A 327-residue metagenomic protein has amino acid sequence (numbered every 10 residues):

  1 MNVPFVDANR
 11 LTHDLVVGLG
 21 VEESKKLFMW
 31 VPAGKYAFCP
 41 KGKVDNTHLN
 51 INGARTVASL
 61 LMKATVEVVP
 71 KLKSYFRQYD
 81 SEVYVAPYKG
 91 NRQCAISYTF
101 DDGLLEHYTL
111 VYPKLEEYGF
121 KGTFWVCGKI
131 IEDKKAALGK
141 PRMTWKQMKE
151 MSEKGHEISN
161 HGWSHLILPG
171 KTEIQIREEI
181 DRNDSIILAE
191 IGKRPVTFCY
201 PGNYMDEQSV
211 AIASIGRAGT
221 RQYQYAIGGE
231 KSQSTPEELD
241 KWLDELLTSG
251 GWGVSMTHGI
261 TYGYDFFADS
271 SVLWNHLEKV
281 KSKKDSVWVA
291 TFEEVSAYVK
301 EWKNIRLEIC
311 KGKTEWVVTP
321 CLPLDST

Functional and structural regions predicted by a protein language model:
M1-K71, Y75-D80: Catalytic His-Asp segment of secreted/periplasmic serine-dependent ester chemistry enzymes
M1-N2, N9, L61, T65-V69 (+6 more regions): Sec/Tat-exported extracytoplasmic proteins
V3, S97-Y98, E157, V287: Hydrophobic "anchor" residues on beta-strands that sit immediately upstream of conserved functional sites
F5-N9, V68-Q78, C127, R194-Y200 (+2 more regions): Surface-exposed patches in mature extracellular/periplasmic domains of secreted proteins
A54, A58, M62, Y108 (+8 more regions): Extracytoplasmic/secreted envelope proteins and their assembly/folding machinery, especially bacterial periplasmic
R77-G90, E117, G122, V126-G128 (+5 more regions): C-terminal domain-boundary segment and adjacent tail
Y84-H107: Boundary/entry segment of secreted carbohydrate-active catalytic domains
C94-I96, E106, E116-A213, G219-K231 (+1 more regions): Metal-dependent polysaccharide deacetylase catalytic core of the NodB/CE4 family, i.e., the active-site-bearing domain
